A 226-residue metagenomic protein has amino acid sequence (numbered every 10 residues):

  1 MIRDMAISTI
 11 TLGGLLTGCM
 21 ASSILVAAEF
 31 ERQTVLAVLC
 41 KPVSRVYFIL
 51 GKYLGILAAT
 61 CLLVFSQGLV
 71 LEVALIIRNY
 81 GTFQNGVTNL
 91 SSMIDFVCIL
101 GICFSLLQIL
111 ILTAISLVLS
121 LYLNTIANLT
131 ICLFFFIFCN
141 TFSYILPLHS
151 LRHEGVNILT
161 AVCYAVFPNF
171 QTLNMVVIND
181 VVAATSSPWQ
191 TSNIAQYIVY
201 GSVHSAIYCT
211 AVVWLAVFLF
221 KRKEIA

Functional and structural regions predicted by a protein language model:
M1, T88, Y122, A127-F218: Terminal transmembrane helical anchor/hairpin motif
M1-L25, I49-T125, L148-A165, I194-Q196: Secretory targeting signals
C19-L39, V43-R45: Transmembrane helix boundary and interhelical loop/hinge segments in multi-pass membrane proteins
T34, R45, T125-I126, I225: Membrane-helix interface/capping residues of multi-pass secondary transporters
A37, F48, N128-C132: Alpha-helical transmembrane segments and their helix-entry boundary regions
V46-I49, F220: Alpha-helix N-cap/helix-start motif at helix boundaries, enriched for small hydrophobics
V217-A226: Membrane-interface capping segments at transmembrane-helix boundaries
